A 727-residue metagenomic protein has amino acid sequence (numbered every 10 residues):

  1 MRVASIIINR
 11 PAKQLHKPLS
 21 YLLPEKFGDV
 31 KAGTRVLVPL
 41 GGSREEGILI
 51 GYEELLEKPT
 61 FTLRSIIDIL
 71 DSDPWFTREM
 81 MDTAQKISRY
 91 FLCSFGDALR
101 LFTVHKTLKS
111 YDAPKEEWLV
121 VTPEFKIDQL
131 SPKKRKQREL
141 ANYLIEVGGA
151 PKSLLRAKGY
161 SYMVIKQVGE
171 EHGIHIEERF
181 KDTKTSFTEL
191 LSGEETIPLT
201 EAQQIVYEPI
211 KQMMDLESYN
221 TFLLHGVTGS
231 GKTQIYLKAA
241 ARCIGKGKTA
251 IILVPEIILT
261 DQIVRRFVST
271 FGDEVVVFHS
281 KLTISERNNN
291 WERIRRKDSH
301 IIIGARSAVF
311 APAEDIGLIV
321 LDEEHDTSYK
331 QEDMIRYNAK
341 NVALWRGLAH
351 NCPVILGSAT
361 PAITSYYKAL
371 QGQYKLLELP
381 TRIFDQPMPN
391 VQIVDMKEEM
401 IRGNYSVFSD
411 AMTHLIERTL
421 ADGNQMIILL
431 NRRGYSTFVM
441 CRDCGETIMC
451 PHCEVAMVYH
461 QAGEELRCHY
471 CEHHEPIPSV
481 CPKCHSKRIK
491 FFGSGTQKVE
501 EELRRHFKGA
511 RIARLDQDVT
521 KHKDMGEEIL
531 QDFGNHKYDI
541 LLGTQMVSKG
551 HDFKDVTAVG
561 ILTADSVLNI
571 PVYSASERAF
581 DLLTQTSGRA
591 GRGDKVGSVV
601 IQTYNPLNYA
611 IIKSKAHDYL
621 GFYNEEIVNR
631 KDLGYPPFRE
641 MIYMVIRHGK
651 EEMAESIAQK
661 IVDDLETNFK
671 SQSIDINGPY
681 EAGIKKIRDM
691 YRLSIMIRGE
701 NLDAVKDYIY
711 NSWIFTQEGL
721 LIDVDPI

Functional and structural regions predicted by a protein language model:
M1, I428, C484, T667-Q672: Polar low-complexity intrinsically disordered regions
M1-S358, L370-Q386, S671, I684 (+3 more regions): Accessory, non-ATPase domains that flank or precede helicase/AAA+ motor cores in DNA-metabolism machines
V3, P18, K31-A32, M653-E666: A short, contiguous, amphipathic alpha-helix enriched in charged residues
I6-I8, R418, N677: Short, charged low-complexity linear motifs
G51-E53, T103, E178-F180, L430-R432 (+4 more regions): A general secondary-structure junction signal
L119-V121, I176, V391, M457 (+3 more regions): Generic structural motif
E194-T200, Q204, E217-E655, D663 (+4 more regions): Inter-lobe coupling/hinge segments of SF2-like helicase ATPases
D663, T667-F669, S673-I687: A carboxyl-terminal module marker
